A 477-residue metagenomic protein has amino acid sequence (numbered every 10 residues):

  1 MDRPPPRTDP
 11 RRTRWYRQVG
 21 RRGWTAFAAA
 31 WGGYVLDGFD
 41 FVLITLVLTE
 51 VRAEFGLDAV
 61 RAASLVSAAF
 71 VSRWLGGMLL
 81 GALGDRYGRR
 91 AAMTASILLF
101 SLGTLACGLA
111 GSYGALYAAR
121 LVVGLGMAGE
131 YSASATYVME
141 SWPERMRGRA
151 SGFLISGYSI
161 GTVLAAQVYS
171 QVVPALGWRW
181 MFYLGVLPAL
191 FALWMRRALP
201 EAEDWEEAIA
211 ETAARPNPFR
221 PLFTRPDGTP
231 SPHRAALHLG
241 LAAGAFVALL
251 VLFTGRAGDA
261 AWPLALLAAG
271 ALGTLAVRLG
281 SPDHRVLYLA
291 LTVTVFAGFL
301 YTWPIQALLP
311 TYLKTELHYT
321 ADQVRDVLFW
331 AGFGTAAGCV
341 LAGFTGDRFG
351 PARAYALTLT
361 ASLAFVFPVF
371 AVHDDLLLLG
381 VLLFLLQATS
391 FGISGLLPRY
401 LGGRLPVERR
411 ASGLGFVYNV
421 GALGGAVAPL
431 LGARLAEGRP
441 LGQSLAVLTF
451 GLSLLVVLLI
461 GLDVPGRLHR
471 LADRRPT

Functional and structural regions predicted by a protein language model:
M1-F39, I44: Cytosolic juxtamembrane N-terminal segment immediately preceding the first transmembrane helix of multi-pass
T45, H233-G334: Extracytoplasmic gate region of multi-pass secondary transporters
G56, G88, L109-A115, P143 (+3 more regions): Helix-breaking motifs and short loop linkers at transmembrane-helix boundaries and internal kinks in secondary membrane
S67-A82, A133-A135, F329-L341: Central cavity-lining transmembrane alpha-helices of secondary-active solute carriers, predominantly the Major
L75-Y113, F349: Conserved MFS/SLC helix-loop-helix module at the cytosolic interface between two early adjacent transmembrane helices
L98-G111, T360-D374: C-terminal ends and interior cores of transmembrane alpha-helices in multi-pass membrane transporters/permeases
A119-S156: Cytoplasmic helix-loop-helix junction between adjacent transmembrane helices in 12-TM secondary transporters
L154, Y158-R197, V251-W262: Helix-loop-helix hairpin linking two adjacent transmembrane segments in secondary transporters
